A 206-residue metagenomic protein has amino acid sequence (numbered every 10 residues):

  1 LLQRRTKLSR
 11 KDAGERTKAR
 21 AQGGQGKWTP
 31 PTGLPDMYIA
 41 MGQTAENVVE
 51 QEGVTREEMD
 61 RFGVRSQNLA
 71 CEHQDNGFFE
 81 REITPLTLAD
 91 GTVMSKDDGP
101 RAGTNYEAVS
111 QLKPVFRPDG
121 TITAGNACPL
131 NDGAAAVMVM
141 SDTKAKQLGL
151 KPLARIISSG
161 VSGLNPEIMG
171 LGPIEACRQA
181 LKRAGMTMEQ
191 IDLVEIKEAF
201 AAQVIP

Functional and structural regions predicted by a protein language model:
L1-V48: Flexible glycine-/small-residue-enriched beta->alpha junction loops that bind anionic phosphate/pyrophosphate groups
A19-Q22, E58-Q147: N-terminal extracellular/periplasmic Venus flytrap/periplasmic-binding protein-like
T32-A40, E50-G63, G120-A135, I157-R183 (+1 more regions): Active-site pocket-shaping loop/turn-to-helix segments
E57-E58, L153, T187-D192: Short acidic capping loops at alpha-helix termini that bridge into adjacent secondary structure
M94, G99-P100, P166-P173, E198-P206: Short glycine/threonine-rich loop-to-helix capping motif typified by GTGT followed within a few residues by an Asp-Pro
A145, K182-M188: Structural alpha/beta core scaffold segments of enzyme domains
